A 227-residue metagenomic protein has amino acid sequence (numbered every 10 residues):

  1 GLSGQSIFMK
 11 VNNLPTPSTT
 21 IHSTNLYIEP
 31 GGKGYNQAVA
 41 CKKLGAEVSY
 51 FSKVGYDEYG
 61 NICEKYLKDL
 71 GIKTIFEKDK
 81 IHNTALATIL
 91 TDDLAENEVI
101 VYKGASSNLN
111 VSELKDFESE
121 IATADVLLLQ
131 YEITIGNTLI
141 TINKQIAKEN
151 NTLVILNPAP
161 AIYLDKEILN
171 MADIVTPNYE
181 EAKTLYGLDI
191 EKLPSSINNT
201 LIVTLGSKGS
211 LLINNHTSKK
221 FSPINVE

Functional and structural regions predicted by a protein language model:
G1-K53, E58-K68, S222, E227: Glycine-rich phosphate/adenosyl-contacting loop at the front of the ribokinase-like
Y66-I81: A glycine-rich helix N-cap at a beta->alpha junction
G71, S107-S112, V154-A161: Short gly/ser/thr-rich secondary-structure transition/capping motifs
I75-D79, I89-V126, Y131: Conserved phosphate-binding/catalytic loop of the ribokinase/pfkB sugar-kinase fold
E118-A122, L169-N170, S195: A short, aliphatic-rich alpha-helical micro-motif
V126-K192, G209-S210: Conserved beta-alpha-beta core of the PfkB/ribokinase-like small-molecule kinase fold
I190-E227: Conserved phosphate-binding/catalytic region of the ribokinase-like
